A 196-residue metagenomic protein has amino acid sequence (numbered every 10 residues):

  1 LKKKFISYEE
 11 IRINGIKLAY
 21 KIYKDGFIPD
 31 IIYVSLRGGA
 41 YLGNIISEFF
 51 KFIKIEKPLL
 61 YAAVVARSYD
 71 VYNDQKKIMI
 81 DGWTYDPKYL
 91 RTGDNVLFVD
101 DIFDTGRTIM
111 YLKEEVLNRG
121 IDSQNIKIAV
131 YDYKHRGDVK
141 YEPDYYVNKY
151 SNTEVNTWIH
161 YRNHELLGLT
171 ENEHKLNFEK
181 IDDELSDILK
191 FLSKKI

Functional and structural regions predicted by a protein language model:
L1-I28, I188: Active-site-facing substrate-recognition patch
D25, E114-I196: PRPP-dependent phosphoribosyltransferase catalytic core
D25-I28, K88-G93, G120-D122: Glycine-rich phosphate-binding loop signature in dinucleotide/nucleotide-binding domains
F27-L36: Short glycine-rich phosphate-binding loop at a beta-alpha junction
F52-V96, D104-L112: Short, glycine/charge-rich flexible loops or terminal/linker lids adjacent to PRPP-binding catalytic cores
A63, F98, I128-V130: Structural beta-sheet core signal
